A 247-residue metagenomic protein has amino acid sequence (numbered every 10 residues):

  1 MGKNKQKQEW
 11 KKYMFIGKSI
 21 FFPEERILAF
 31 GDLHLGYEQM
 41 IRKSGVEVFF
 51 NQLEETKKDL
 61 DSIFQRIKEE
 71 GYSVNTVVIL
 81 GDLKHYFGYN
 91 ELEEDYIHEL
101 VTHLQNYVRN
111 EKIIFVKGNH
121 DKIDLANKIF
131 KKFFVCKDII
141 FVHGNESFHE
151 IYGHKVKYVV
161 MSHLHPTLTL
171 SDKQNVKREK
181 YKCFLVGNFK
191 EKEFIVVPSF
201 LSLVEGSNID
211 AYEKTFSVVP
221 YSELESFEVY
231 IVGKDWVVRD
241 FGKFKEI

Functional and structural regions predicted by a protein language model:
M1-I247: Extended recognition/assembly regions associated with phosphoester-bond processing machinery
